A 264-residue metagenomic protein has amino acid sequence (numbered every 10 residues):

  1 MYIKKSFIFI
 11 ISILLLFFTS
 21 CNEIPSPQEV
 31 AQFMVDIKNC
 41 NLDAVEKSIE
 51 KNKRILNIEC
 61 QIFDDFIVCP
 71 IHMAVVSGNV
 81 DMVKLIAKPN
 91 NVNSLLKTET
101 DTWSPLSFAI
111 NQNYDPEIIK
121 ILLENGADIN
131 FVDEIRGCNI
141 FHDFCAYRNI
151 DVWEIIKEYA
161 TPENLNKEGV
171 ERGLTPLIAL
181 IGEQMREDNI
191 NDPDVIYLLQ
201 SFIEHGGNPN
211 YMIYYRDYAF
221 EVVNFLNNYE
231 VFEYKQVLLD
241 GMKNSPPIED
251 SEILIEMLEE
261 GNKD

Functional and structural regions predicted by a protein language model:
K4-I11: Sec-dependent signal peptide recognition, specifically the positively charged N-region followed immediately by
F17-S20: C-terminal motif of bacterial Sec signal peptides marking the signal peptidase cleavage site
S26-V35, I58-H72, L95-I110, V132-D143 (+2 more regions): Ankyrin-repeat boundary/"N-cap" motif
Q28-K51: Post-signal peptide N-terminal segment of mature Sec-exported envelope proteins
C40, G78, N113-Y114, R148 (+2 more regions): Ankyrin-repeat intra-repeat helix-capping/turn positions
A44, D81-M82, E117-I118, D151-V152 (+4 more regions): Conserved ankyrin/ankyrin-like repeat signature
I49-N57, K84-S94, K120-I129, E154-L165 (+2 more regions): Ankyrin repeat domain, specifically the short helix-to-loop turn at the C-terminus of the second helix of each repeat
F225-D264: Terminal, low-structured helical/coil segments at or just beyond the last alpha-helical repeat
